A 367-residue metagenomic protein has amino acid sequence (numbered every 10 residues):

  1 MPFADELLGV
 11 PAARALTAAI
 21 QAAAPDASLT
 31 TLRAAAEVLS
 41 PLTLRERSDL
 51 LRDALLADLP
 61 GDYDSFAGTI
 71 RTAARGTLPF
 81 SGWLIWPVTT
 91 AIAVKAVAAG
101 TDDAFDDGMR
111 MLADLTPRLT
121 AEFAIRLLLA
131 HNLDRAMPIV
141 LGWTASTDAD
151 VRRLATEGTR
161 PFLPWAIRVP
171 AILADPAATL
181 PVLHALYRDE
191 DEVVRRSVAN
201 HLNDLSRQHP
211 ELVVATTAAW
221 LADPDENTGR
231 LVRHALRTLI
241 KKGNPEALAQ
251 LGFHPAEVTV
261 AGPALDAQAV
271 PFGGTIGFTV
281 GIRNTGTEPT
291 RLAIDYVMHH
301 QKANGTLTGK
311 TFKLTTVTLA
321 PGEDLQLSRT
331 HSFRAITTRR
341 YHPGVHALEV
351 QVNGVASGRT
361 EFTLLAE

Functional and structural regions predicted by a protein language model:
M1-A247, P271-G277, E288-R291: Surface-facing alpha-helical segments and adjacent helix-coil boundary elements at the starts of domains
E246-V260: Proline/serine/threonine-rich low-complexity linkers at boundaries of modular beta-sandwich domains
V258-A261, K302-T316: Short beta-strand and strand-turn-strand segments in soluble, beta-rich domains
A264-P271: Short beta-strand segments of immunoglobulin-like
T275-R283, T287-K302: Beta-strand-rich binding/interaction modules
G309-I336, L364: A beta-strand/beta-hairpin structural motif
A335-T337, V352-T360: Short acidic/polar inter-strand loop motif in beta-rich domains
A335-V345: Short glycine/proline/serine/threonine-rich loop/turn segments at secondary-structure transition edges
